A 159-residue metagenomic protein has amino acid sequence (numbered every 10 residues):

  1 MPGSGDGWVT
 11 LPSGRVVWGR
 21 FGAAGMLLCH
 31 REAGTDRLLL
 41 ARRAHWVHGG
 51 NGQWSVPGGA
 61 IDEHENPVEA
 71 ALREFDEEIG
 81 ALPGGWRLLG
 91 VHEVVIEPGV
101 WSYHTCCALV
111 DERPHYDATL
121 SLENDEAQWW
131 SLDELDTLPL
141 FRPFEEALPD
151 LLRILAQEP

Functional and structural regions predicted by a protein language model:
M1-Q53, G59-R113, I154-P159: N-terminal leader/linker segments that precede catalytic domains of diphosphate-processing enzymes
G58-A60, D133-E134: Short, histidine-centered active-site or binding-site loop motifs used for metal coordination, general acid-base
D117-L151: NUDIX/MutT-family hydrolases
